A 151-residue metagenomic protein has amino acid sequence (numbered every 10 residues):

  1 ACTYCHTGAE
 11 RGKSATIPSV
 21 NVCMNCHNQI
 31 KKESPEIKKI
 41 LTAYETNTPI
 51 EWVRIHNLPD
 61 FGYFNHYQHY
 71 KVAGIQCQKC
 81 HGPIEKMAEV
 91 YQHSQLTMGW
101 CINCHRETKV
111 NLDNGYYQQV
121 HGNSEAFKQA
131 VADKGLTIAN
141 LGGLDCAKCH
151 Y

Functional and structural regions predicted by a protein language model:
A1-Y151: Short sequence/structural segments immediately N-terminal
